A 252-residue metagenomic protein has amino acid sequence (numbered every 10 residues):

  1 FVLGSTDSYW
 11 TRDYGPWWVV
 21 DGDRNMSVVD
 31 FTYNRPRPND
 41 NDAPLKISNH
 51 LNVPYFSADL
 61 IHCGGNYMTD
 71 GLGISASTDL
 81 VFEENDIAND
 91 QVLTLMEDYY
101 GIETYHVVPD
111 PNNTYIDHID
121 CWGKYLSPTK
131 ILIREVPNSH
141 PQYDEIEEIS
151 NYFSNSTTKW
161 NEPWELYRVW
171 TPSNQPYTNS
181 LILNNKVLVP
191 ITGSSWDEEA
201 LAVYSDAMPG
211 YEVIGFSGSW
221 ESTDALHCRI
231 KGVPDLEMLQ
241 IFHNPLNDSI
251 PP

Functional and structural regions predicted by a protein language model:
F1-L239: The feature marks the mature, well-folded catalytic cores of soluble enzymes
Q240-P252: Surface-exposed, proline-anchored Ser/Thr-rich loop/turn motifs
